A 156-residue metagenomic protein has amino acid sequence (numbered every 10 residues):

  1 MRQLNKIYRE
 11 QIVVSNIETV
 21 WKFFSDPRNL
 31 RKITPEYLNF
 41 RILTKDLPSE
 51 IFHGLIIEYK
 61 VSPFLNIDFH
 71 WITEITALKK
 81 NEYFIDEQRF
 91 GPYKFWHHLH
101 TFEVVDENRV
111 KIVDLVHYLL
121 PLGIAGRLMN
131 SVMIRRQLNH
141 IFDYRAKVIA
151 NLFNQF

Functional and structural regions predicted by a protein language model:
M1-F52: Hydrophobic ligand-binding cavity/cleft-lining segments
Q3-N5, H53, I67, K94 (+1 more regions): Residue-level preference for beta-strand/loop junctions
K6-Y8, D68-I72, F95-L99: Short, surface-exposed coil-to-beta transition loops
E10-I12, R41, K60, E74 (+2 more regions): Generic structural detector for well-ordered beta-strands
N16-I17, P48, T76-Y83, T101-K111: A short, structured loop/turn motif at beta-sheet edges
T19-F24, L30, I57-Y59, I75 (+3 more regions): Hydrophobic pocket/interface hotspot
I42-F90, Y144-K147, N151: Glycine-rich portal/gate segments that line the openings of hydrophobic small-molecule binding cavities
Q88-H140: Beta-strand/loop substructures that line and gate deep hydrophobic ligand-binding cavities in soluble
